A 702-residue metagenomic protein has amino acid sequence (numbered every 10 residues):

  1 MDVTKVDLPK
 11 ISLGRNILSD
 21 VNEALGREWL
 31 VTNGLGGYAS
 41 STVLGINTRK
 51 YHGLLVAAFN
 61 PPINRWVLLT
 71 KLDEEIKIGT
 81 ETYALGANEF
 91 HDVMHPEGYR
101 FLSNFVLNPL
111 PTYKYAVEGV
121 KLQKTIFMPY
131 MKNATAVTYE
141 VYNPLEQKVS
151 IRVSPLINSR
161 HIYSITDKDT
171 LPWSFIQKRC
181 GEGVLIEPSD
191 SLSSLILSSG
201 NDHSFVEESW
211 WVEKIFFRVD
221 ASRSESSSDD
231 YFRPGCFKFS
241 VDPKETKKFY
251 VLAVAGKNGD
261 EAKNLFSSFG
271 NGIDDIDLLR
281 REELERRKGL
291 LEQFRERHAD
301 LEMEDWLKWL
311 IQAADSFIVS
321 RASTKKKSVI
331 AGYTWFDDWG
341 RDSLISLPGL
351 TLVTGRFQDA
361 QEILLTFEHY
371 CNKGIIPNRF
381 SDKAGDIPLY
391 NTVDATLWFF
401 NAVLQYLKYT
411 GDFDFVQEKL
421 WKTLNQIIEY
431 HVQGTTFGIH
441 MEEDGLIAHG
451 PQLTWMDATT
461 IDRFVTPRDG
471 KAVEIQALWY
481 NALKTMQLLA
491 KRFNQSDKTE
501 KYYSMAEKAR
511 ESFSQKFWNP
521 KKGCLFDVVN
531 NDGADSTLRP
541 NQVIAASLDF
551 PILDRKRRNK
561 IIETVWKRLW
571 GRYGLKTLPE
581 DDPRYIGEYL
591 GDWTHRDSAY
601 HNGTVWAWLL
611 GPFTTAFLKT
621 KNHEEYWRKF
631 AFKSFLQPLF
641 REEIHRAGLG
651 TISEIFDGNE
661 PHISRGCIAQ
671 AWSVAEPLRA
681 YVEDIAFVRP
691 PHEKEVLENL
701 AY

Functional and structural regions predicted by a protein language model:
M1-Y702: Acidic, mature catalytic/reactive cores of soluble proteins
